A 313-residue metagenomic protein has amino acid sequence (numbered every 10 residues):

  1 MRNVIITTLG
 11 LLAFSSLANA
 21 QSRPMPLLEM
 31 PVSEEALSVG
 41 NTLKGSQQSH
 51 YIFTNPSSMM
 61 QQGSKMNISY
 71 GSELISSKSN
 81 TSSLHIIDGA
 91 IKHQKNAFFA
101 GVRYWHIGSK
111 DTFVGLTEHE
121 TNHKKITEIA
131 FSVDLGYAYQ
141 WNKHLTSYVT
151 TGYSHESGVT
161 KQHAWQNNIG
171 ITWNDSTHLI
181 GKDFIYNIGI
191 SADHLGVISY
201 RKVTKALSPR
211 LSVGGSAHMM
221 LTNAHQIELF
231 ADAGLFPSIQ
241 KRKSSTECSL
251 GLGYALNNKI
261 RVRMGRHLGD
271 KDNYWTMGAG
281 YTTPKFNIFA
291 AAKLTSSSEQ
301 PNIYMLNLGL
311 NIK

Functional and structural regions predicted by a protein language model:
V4-S15: Sec-dependent N-terminal signal peptides
S16-A20: Sec/Tat signal peptide C-region and signal peptidase I cleavage site
Q21-K313: Subset of outer-membrane beta-barrel
